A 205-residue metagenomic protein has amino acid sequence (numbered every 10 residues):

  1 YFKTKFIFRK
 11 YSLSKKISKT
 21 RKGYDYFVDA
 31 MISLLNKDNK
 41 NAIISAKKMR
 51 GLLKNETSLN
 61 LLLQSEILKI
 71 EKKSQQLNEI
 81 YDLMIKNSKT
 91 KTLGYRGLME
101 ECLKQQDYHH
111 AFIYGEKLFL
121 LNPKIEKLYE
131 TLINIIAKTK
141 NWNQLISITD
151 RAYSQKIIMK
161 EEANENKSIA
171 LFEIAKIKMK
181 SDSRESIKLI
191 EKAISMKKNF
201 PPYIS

Functional and structural regions predicted by a protein language model:
Y1-L13: Transmembrane alpha-helices and immediately adjacent membrane-cytoplasm interface residues in multi-pass integral
S14-I17, L53-N55, Q155-N164: Flexible helix-coil transition and linker loops at the boundaries of alpha-helical arrays
R21-E56, L63, K69, G97 (+1 more regions): Alpha-helical segment of the N-proximal tetratricopeptide repeat
N39-K40, S74, Y108, W142 (+1 more regions): TPR-repeat structural position
M49-R50, L83-M84, K117-L118, A152 (+1 more regions): Canonical positions in the second alpha-helix
K54-N55, K89, P123, I157 (+1 more regions): Short coil turns that delineate tetratricopeptide repeat
S58-N60, G94, L128, E162-A163 (+1 more regions): TPR alpha-solenoid repeat register
